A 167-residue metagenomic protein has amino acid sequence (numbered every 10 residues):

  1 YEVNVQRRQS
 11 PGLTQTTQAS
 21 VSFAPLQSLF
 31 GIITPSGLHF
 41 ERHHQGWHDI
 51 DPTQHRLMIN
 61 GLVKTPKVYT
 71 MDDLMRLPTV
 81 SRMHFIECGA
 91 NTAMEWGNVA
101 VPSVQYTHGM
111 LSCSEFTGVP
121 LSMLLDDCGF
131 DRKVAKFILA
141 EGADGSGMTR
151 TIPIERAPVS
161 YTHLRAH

Functional and structural regions predicted by a protein language model:
Y1-C128, I138, D144-M148: Near-N-terminal "mature-domain entry" segment
C128-K133, S160: Secondary-structure transition/capping motifs at alpha-helix termini and the adjoining loop/turn into the next element
E141, G145-Y161: Surface-exposed loop and adjacent secondary-structure segments within mature catalytic domains
T162-H167: Conserved small/polar residues in nucleotide/adenosyl-binding loops
